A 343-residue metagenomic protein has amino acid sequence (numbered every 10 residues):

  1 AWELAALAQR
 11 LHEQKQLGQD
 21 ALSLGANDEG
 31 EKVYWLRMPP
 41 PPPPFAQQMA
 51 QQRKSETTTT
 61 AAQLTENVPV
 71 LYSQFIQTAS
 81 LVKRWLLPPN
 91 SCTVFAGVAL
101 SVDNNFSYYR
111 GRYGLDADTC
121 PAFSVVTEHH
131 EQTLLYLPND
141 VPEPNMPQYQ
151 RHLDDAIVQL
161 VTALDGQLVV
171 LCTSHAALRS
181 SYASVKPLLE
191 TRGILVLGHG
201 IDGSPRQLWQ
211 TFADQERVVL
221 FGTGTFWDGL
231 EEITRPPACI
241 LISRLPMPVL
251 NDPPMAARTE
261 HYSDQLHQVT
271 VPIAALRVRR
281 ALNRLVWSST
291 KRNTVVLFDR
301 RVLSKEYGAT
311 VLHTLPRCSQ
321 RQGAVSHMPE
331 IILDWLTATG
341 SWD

Functional and structural regions predicted by a protein language model:
A1-D343: ASCE RecA-like P-loop NTPase motor cores that couple ATP hydrolysis to mechanical translocation on nucleic acids
